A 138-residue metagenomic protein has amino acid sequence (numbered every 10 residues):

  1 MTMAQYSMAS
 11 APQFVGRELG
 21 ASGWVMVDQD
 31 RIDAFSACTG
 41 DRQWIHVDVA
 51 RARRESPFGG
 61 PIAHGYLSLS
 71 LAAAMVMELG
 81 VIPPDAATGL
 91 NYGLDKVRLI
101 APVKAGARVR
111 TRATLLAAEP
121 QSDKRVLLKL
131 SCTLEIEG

Functional and structural regions predicted by a protein language model:
M1-F14, E18, L99-G138: HotDog/MaoC-like acyl-thioester-processing domains
T2-A63: Catalytic strand-loop segment that frames the active site of acyl-thioester-processing enzymes
D33-S36, L69-A73: Predominant activation on well-ordered alpha-helical scaffold segments within soluble catalytic domains
Q43-H46, R54, G89-L90, L130-L134: Short, low-complexity, polar/charged sequence segments that are solvent-exposed and flexible
S56-A63, S70-L116: Hydrophobic beta-strand-centered segment that forms part of the acyl-chain substrate-binding groove
L67-L69, L127: Core FKBP-type peptidyl-prolyl cis-trans isomerase
